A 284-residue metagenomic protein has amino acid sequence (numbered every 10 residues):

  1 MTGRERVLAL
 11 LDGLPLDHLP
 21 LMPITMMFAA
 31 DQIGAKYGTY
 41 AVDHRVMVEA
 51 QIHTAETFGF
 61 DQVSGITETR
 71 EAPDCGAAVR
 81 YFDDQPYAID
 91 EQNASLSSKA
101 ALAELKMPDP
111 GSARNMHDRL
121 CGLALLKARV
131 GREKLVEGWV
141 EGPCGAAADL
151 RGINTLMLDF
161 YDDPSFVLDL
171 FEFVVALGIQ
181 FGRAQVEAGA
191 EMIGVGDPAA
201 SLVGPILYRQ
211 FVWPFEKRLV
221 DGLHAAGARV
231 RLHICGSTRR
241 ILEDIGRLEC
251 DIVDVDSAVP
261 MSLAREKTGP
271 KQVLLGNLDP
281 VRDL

Functional and structural regions predicted by a protein language model:
M1-A29, A35-Y40, A50, D61 (+2 more regions): Active-site loop segments of alpha/beta catalytic cores
M26-A30, T69-A72: Short active-site-proximal "capping" loops at secondary-structure junctions
Y40-T69: Segments that shape or occlude catalytic/ligand-binding pockets
G65-C75, G138-G145: Short, glycine/charge-rich beta-strand/loop segments that flank catalytic centers and engage negatively charged groups
T69-G111, R132-E133: A contiguous, low-structure linker/loop signature
